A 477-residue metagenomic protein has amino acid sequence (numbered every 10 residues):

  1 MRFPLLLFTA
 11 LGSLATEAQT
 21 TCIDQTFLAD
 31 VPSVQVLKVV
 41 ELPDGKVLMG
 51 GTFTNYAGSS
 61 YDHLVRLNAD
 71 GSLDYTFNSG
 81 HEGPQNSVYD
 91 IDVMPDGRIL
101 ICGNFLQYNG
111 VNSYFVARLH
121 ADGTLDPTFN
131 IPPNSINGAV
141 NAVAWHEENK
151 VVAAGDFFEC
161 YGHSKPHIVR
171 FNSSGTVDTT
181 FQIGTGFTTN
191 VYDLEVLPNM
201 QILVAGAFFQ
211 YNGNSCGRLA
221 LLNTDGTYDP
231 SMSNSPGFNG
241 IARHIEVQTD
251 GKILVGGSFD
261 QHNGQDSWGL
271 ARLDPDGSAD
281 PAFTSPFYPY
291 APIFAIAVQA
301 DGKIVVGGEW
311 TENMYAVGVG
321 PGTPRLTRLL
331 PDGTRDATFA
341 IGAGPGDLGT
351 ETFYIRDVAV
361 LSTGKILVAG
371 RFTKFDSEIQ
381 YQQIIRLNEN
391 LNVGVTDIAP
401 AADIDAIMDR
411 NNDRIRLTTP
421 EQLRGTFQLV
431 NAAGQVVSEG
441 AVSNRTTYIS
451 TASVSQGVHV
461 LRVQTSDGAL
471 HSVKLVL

Functional and structural regions predicted by a protein language model:
M1-T21: Bacterial Sec-dependent N-terminal signal peptides
L11, A18, L329, I398 (+2 more regions): Serine/threonine-rich, low-complexity intrinsically disordered segments
A18-A399: Extracytoplasmic mature domains of secreted or surface-exposed proteins
A399-L477: C-terminal outer-membrane/trafficking sorting elements
